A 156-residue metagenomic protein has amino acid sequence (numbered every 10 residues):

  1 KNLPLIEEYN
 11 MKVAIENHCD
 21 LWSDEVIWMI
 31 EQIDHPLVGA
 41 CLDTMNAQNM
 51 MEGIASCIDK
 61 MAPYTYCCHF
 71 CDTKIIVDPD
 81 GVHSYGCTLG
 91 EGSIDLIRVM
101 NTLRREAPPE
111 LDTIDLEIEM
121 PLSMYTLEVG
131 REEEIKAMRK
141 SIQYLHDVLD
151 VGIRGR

Functional and structural regions predicted by a protein language model:
K1-G39: Active-site acidic/histidine proton-transfer and metal-coordination neighborhood in alpha/beta enzyme cores
S23-L37, C41-L42, Q48-R156: Histidine-acidic metal/acid-base catalytic patches
